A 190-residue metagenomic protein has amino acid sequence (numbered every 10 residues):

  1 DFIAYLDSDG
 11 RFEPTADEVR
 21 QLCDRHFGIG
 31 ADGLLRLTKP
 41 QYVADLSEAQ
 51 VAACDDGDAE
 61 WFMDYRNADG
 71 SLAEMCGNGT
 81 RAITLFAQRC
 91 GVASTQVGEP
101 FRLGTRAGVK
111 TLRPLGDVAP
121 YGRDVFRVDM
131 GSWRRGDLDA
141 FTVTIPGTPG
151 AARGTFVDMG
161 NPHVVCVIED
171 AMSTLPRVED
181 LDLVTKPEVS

Functional and structural regions predicted by a protein language model:
D1-M75, T80-S190: Active-site proximal loop and beta-alpha junction motif in alpha/beta enzyme cores
